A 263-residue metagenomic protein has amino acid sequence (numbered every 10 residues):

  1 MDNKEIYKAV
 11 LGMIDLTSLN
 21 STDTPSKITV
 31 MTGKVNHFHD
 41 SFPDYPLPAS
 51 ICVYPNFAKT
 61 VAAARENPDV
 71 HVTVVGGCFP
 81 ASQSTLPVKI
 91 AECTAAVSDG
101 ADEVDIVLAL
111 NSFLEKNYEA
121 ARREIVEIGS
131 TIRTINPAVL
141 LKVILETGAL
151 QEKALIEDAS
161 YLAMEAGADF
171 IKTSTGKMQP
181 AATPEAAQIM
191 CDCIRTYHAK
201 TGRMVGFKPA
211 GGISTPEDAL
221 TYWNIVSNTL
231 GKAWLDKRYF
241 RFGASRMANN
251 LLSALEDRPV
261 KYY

Functional and structural regions predicted by a protein language model:
D2-P46, N56-F207, S214-S245, S253-Y263: Alpha/beta enzyme core
I51-V53: Short, hydrophobic beta-strand segments that form beta-sheet elements in well-ordered domains
N250: N-terminal beta-loop-helix "entrance" segment that forms/cooperates in small-molecule cofactor or anionic ligand
